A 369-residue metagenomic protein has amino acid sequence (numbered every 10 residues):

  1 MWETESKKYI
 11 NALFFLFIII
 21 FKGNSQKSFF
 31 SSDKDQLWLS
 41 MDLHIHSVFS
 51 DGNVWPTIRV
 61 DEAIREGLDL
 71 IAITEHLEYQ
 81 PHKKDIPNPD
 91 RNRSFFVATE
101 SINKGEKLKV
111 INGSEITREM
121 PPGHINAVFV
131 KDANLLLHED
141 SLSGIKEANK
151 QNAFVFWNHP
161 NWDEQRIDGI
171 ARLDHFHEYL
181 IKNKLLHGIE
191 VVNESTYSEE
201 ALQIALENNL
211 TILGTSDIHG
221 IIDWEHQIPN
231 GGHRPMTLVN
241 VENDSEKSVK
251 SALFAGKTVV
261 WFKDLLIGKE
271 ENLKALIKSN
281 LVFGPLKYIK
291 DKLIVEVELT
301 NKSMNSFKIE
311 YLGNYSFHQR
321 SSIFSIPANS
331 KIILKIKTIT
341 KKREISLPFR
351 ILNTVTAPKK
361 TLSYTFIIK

Functional and structural regions predicted by a protein language model:
M1-E3, G113, G188: Intrinsically disordered, low-complexity regulatory regions of eukaryotic regulatory proteins
M1-K27: Bacterial Sec-dependent N-terminal signal peptides
F17-F21, V54, D85, Q227: Alpha-helical transmembrane segments and their juxtamembrane interfaces
Q26-M41, V60, G123-V130, D168-K369: Charged catalytic cores and adjacent phosphate/nucleic-acid-binding surfaces used for phosphate/nucleic-acid chemistry
S28-F154, N158, K184, V191-E207: A metal-dependent hydrolase metal-coordination microenvironment
H76, I116, N161, I218 (+1 more regions): Residue-level "edge-of-site" marker
E78-Q80, E164, H219-I222: Short gly/pro/ser/thr-enriched loop/turn and capping motifs at secondary-structure boundaries
V155-I167: Aromatic-lined carbohydrate-recognition surfaces of secreted/lumenal glycan-active proteins
